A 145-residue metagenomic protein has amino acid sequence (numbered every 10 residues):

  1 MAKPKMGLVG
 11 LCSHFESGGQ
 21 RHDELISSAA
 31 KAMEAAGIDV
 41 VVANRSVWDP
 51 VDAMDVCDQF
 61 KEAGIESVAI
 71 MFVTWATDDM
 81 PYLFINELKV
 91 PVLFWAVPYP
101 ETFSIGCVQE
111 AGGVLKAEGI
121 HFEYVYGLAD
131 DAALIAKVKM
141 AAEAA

Functional and structural regions predicted by a protein language model:
M1-A145: An N-terminal assembly and electron-transfer interface module characteristic of large anaerobic redox and radical
